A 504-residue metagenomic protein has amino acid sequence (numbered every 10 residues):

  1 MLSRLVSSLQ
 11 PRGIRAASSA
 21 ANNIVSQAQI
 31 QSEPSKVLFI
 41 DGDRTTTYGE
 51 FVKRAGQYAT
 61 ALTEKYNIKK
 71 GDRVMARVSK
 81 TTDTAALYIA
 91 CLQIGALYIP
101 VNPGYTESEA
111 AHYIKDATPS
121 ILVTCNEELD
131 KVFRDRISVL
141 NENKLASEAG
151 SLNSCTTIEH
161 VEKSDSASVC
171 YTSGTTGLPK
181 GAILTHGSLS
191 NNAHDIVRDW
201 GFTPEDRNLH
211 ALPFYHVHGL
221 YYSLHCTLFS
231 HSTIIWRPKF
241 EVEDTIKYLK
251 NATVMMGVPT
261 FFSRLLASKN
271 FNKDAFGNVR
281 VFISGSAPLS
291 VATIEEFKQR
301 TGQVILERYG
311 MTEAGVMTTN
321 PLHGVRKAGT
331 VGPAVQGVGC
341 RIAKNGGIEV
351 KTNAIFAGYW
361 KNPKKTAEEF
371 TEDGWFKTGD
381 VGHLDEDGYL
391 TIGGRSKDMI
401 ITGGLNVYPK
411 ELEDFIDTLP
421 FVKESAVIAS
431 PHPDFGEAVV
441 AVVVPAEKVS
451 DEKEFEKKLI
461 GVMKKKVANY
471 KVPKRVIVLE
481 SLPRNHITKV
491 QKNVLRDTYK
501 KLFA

Functional and structural regions predicted by a protein language model:
M1-K65, K70-D72, I94, N126 (+2 more regions): N-lobe entry segment of adenylate-forming
S35, N153-Y171, G177-L178, G201-R207: Conserved pre-ATP/AMP-binding loop-to-beta segment of ANL
R44, A61-Y105, N406: Conserved AMP-binding/adenylate-forming
T47-E50, A167-N191: Conserved AMP-binding A3 loop
S190-R207, Y215-V254, F262-R264, S268-N270: Conserved AMP-binding/adenylation subdomain of ANL enzymes
A252-G257, L266-R326, G339-R341: Gly/Ser/Thr-rich phosphate-binding loop
P333-G337, K344-E369, L405-V407: Conserved ATP/PPi-binding loop(s) of AMP-dependent carboxylate-activating enzymes
T352, A357-G358, V381-K471, S481 (+2 more regions): AMP-binding/adenylate-forming catalytic core of the ANL superfamily
